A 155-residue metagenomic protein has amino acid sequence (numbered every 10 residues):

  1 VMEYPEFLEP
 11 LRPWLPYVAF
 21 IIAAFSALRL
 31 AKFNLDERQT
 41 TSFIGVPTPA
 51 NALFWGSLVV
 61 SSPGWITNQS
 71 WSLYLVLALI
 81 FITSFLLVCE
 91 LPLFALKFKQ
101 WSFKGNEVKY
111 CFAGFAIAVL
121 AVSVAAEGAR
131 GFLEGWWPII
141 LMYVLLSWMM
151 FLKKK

Functional and structural regions predicted by a protein language model:
V1-A31: Multi-pass membrane catalytic core of lipid/isoprenoid biosynthesis enzymes
E6, R29-L35, T40-I44, T48: Contiguous mid-protein beta-loop-alpha structural module that forms a pocket-lining wall or clamp of enzyme active
L8, L15, N34, L73 (+1 more regions): Hydrophobic alpha-helical segments and their boundary regions
A23-N34, L86-P92: Membrane-water interface of transmembrane alpha-helices
T40-K155: C-terminal membrane-associated helical module and adjoining short loops/tails
